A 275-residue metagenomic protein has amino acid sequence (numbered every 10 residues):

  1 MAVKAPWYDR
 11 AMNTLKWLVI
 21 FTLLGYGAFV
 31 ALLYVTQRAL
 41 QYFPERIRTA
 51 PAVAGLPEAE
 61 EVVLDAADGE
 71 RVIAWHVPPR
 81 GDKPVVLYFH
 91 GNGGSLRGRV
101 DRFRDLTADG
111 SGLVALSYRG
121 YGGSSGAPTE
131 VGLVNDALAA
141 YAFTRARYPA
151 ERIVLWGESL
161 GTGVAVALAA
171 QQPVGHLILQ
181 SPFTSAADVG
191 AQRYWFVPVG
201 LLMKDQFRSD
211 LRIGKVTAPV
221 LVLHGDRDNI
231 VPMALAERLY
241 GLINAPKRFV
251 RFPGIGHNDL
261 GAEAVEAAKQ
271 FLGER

Functional and structural regions predicted by a protein language model:
L18-L64: An N-terminal hydrophobic leader/cap segment in hydrolases
A67-R147, E151, A169: Membrane-embedded segments
R102, S209, A218, P232-G241 (+1 more regions): Short alpha-helix in the alpha/beta-hydrolase fold that links the catalytic acid
A142-A146, A150-F196, R212: Primarily recognizes the serine-hydrolase "nucleophile elbow" in alpha/beta-hydrolase and SGNH/GDSL folds
K215-T217, V222-H224, D228: Short beta-strand/loop motif that positions the catalytic acidic residue of the alpha/beta-hydrolase fold
D226-V231, H257-D259: Acidic catalytic loop of the alpha/beta-hydrolase fold
I255-V265: Catalytic histidine-centered segment of alpha/beta-hydrolase-like enzymes
E263-R275: Catalytic active-site module of serine/aspartate enzymes centered on a nucleophile-bearing elbow/loop
